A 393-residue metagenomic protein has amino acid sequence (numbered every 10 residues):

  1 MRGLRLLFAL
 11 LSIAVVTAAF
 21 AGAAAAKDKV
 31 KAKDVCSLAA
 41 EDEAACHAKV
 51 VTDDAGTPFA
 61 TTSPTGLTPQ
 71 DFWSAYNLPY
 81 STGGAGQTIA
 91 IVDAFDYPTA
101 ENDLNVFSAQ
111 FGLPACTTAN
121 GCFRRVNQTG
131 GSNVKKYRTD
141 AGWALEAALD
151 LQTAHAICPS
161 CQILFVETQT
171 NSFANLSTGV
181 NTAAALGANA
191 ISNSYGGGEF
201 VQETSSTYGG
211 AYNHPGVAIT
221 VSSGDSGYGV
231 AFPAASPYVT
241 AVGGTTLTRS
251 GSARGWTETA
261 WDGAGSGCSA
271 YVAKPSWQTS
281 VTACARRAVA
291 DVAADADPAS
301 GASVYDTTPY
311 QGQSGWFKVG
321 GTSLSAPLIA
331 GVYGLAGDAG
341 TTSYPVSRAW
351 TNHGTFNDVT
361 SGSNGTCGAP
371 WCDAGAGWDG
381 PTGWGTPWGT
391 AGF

Functional and structural regions predicted by a protein language model:
M1-L10: Bacterial N-terminal signal peptides that target proteins for export
A9-A19: Bacterial N-terminal signal peptides
F20-A26: Sec/Tat signal peptide C-region and signal peptidase I cleavage site
K27-G244, S266-G320, A326, G337-R348 (+1 more regions): Substrate-binding/charge-relay-adjacent region of secreted/lumenal peptidase catalytic domains
D140, V180-N181, G255-T259, D373: Short, surface-exposed amphipathic charged segments that create phosphate/polyanion-binding patches used for binding
F173, T248-W256: Short acidic, Gly/Pro-enriched loop/turn segments at secondary-structure junctions
A253-A270: Short, surface-exposed polybasic-and-hydrophobic patches located at secondary-structure transitions
A330-Y333, G337-W384: An often Trp-containing, charged/polar helix-loop segment at the C-terminal end of enzyme catalytic cores
